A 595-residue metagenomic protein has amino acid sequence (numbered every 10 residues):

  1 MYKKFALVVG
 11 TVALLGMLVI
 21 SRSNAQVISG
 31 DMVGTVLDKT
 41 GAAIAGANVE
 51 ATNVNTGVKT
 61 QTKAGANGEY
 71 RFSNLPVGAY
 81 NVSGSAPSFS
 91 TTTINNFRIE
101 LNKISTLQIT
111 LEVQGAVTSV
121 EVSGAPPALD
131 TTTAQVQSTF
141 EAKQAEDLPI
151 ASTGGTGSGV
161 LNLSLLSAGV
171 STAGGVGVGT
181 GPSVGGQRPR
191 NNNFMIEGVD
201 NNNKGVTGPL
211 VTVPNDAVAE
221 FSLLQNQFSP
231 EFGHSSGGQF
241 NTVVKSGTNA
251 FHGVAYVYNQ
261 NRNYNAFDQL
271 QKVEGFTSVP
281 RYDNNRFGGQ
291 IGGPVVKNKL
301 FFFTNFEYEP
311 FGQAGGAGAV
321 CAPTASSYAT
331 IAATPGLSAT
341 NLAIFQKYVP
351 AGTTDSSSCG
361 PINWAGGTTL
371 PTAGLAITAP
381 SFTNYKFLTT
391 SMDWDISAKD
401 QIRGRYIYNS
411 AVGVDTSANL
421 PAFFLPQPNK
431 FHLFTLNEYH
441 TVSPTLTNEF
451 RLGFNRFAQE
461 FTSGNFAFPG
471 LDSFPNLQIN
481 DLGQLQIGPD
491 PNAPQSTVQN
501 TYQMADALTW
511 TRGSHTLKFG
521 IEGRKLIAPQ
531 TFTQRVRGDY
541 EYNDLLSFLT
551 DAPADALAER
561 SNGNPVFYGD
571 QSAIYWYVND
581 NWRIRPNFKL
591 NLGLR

Functional and structural regions predicted by a protein language model:
Y2-S138, P214-D216: Periplasm-facing N-terminal accessory domains of Gram-negative outer-membrane beta-barrel systems
S29, I104, G159, L165 (+8 more regions): Transmembrane beta-barrel architecture of outer-membrane proteins
N67, F89-S246, H252, N265 (+3 more regions): Periplasmic N-terminal accessory/gating domains of Gram-negative outer-membrane beta-barrel systems
G124, A255-N261, T304-Y308, G404-Y408 (+3 more regions): Transmembrane beta-barrel strands of outer-membrane/channel proteins
T156-G157, S327-L375, F474-P489, L546-N562: Flexible glycine-rich, low-complexity coil/linker segments exposed to the extracellular/periplasmic environment
A168, Q225, V244, G293-V295 (+5 more regions): Residue-level signature of outer-membrane beta-barrel architecture
P189, V218, K245-G247, V296-N298 (+5 more regions): Outer-membrane beta-barrel channels and translocator barrels
S381-N579: Replace "related TpsB outer-membrane translocases also match" with "some related outer-membrane beta-barrels such as
